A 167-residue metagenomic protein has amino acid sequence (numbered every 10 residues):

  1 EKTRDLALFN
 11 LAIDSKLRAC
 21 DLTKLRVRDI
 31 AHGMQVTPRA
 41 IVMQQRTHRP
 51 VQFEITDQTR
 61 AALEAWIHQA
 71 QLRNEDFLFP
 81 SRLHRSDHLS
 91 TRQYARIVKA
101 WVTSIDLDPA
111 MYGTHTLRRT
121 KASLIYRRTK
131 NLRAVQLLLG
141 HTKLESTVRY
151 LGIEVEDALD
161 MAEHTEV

Functional and structural regions predicted by a protein language model:
E1-V167: Conserved catalytic core of the tyrosine transesterase superfamily
